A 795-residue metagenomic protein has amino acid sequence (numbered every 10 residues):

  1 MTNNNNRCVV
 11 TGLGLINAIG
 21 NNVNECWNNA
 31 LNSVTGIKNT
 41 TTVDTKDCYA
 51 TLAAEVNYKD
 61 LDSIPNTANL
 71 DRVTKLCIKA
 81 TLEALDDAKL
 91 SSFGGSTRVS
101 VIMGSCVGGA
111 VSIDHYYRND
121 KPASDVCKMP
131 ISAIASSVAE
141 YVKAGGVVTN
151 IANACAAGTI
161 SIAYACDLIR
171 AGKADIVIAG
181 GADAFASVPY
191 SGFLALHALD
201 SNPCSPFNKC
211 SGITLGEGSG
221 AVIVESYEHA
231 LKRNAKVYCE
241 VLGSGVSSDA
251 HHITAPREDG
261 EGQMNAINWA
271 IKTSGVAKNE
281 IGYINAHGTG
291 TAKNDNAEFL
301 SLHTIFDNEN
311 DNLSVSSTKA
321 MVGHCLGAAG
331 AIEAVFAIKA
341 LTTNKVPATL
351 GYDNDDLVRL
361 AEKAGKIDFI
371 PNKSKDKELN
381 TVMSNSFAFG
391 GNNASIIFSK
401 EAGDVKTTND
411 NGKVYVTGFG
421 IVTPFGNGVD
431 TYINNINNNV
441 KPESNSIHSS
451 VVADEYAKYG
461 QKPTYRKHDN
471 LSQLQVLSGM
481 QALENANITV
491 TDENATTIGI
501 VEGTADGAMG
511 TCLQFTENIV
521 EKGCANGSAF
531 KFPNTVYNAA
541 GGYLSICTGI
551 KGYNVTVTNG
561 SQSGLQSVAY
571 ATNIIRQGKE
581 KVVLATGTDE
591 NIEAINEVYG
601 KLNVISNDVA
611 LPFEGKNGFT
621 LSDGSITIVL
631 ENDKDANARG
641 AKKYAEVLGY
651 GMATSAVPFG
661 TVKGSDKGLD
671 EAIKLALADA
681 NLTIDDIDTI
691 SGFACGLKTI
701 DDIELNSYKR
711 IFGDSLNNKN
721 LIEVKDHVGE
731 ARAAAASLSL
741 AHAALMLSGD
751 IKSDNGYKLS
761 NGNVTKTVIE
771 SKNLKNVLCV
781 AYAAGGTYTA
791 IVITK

Functional and structural regions predicted by a protein language model:
M1-N66, E228-E240, V335-L350, A394-T464 (+4 more regions): ACP-dependent fatty acid/polyketide chain-elongation machinery
M1-V10, F93-S96, V276-E280, F306-D311 (+5 more regions): Flexible, low-complexity linker/loop segments at domain and module junctions
R7-T11, L31-T40, P203-S274, Y283 (+4 more regions): Condensing-enzyme catalytic core mediating Claisen C-C bond formation in acyl metabolism
V9-V10, V34-N150, F185-Y190, K278-N294 (+7 more regions): Conserved beta-ketoacyl condensing-enzyme motif
A18, S63-L82, N119, A123-P130 (+12 more regions): Active-site pocket-shaping loop/turn-to-helix segments
L31, N39, K121-S124, I160-A163 (+11 more regions): Glycine-/small-residue-rich "gating" segment that lines the acyl/pantetheine channel and substrate pocket
C77-D87, V142, G146-G181, T214-A235 (+11 more regions): Active-site-proximal alpha-helical scaffold in enzymes
K173-S211, S244-E258, A286-D295, N310-I367 (+4 more regions): Acyl-CoA/ACP chain-elongation machinery
